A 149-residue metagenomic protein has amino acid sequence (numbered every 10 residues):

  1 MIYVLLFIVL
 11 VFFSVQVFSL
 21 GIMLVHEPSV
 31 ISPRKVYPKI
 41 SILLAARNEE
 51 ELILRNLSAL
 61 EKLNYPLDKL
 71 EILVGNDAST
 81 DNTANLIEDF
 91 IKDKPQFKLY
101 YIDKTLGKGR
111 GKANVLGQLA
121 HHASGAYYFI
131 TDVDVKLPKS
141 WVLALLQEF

Functional and structural regions predicted by a protein language model:
M1-V36: N-terminal membrane-anchoring/stem segments of glycan-assembly enzymes
I22-V30, E49-L63: Short, well-formed alpha-helical segments that are part of the catalytic scaffolds of diverse glycosyltransferases
P38-S41, E71: Cell-envelope/extracellular polymer assembly enzymes that use nucleotide-activated donors
E49-L52, S79, P138: Donor nucleotide-sugar binding loop of glycosyltransferases
L57-T105: Acidic donor-binding segment of Leloir-type glycosyltransferases
N82, V133-E148: Acidic donor-binding/catalytic loop of UDP-sugar-dependent glycosyltransferases, especially processive GT2
D103-A123, A144: Glycine-rich, basic loop-to-helix element that forms the pyrophosphate-binding segment of sugar-nucleotide handling
Y128: Short aromatic/hydrophobic "clamp" motif used to bind/position activated sugar donors
